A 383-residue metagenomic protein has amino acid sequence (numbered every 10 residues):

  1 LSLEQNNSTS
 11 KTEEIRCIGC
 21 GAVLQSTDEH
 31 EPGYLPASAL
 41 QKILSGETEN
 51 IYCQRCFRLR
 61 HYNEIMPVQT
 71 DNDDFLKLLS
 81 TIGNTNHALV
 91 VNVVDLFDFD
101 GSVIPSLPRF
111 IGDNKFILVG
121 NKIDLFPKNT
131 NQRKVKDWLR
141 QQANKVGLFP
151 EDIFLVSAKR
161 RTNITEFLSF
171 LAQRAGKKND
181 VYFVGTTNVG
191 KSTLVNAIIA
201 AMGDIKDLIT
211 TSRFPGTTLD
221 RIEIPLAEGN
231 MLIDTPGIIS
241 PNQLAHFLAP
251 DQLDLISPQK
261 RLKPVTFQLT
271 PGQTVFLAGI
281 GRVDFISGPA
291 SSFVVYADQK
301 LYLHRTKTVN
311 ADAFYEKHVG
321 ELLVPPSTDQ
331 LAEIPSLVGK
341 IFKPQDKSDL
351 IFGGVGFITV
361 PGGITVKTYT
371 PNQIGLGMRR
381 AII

Functional and structural regions predicted by a protein language model:
L1-L89, N114-I117, I123, I205 (+1 more regions): Helix-rich effector regions associated with P-loop NTPase G domains
V23, C56-L59, F110, Q142 (+5 more regions): Conserved, well-folded catalytic cores of nucleic-acid-processing and energy-transducing macromolecular machines
L96-D100, D124-P127: Short acidic, S/G/P-rich loop/turn micro-motifs used as interaction or catalytic elements
G101-I104, K128-N131, N242-A245: Conserved ATPase-coupling elements of RecA-like P-loop NTPase cores
S102-K115: Histidine-anchored nucleotide/phosphate-binding helix
I117, L125-V189, A197-S212: Canonical P-loop GTPase G-domain recognition
L194: Hydrophobic positions on the alpha1 helix immediately C-terminal to the Walker A/P-loop
